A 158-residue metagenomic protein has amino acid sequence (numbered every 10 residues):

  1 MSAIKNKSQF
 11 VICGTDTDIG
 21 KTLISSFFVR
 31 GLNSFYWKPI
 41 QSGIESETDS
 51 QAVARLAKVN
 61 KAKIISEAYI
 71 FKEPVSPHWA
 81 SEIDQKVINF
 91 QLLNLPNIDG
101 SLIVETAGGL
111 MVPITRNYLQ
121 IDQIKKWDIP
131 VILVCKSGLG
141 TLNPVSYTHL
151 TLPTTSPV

Functional and structural regions predicted by a protein language model:
N6-F10: Extreme N-terminal starter segment of soluble prokaryotic enzymes
V11, I103-E105, I132-V134: Structural motif
I12-S25: Glycine-rich phosphate-binding P-loop
L23-Q85: N-terminal phosphate/diphosphate-binding loop that engages ATP/GTP or pyrophosphate donors across diverse enzyme folds
R30-F35, V59, N97-S101, W127-P130: Short glycine/proline-enriched coil/turn segments at helix->beta-strand junctions
P77-I114: Phosphate-binding/switch loop-helix module in NTP-utilizing enzymes
Y118-S137: Inter-motif core of Ras-like GTPase G domains
T148-T154: Conserved small/polar residues in nucleotide/adenosyl-binding loops
